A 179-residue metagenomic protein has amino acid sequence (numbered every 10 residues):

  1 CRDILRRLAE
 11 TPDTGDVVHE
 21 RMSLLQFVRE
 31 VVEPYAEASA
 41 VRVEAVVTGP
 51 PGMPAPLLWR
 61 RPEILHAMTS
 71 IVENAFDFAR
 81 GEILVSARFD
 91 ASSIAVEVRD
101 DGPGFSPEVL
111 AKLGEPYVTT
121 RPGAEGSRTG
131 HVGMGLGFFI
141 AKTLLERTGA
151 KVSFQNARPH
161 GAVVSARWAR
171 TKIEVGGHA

Functional and structural regions predicted by a protein language model:
C1-G49: Conserved DHp (HisKA) dimerization/phosphotransfer helix of two-component histidine kinases, i.e., the long coiled-coil
E82-S93: Short beta-strand/loop element within the Bergerat-fold HATPase_c
S93, G104, G135, A157-A166 (+1 more regions): Glycine-rich nucleotide-binding loop
D100: Acidic ATP/Mg2+-coordinating residue in the GHKL
F105-V118, P122-E125: Short conserved segment of the HATPase_c
G126-K142: Glycine-rich phosphate-binding loop
